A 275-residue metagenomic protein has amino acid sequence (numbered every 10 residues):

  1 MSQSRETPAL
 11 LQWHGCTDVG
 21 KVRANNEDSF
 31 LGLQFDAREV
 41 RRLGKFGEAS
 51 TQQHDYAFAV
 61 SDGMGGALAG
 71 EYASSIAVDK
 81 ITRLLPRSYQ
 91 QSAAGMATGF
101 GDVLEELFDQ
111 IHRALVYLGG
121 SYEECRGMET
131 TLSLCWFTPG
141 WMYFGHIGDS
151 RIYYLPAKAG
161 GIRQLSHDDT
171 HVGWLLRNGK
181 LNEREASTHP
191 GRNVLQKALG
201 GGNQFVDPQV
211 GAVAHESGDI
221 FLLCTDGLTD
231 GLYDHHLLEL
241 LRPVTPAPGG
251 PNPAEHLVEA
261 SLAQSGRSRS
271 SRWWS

Functional and structural regions predicted by a protein language model:
M1-S275: PP2C/PPM-type serine/threonine phosphatase catalytic domain
